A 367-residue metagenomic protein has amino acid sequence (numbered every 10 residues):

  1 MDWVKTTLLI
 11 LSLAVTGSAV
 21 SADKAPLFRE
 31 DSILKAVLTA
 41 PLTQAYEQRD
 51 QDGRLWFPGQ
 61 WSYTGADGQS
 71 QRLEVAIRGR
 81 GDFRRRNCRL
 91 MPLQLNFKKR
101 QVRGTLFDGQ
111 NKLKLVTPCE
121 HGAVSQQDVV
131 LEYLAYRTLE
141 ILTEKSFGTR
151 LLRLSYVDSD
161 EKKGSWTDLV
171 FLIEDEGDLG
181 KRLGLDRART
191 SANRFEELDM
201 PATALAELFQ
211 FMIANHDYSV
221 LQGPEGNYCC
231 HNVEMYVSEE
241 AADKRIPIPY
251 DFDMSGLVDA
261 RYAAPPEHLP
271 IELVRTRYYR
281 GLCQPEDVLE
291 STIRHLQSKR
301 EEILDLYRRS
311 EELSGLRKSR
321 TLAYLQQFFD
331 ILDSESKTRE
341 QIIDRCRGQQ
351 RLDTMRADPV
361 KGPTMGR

Functional and structural regions predicted by a protein language model:
M1-T6: Positively charged n-region of N-terminal signal peptides that target proteins for export
T7-T16: Bacterial N-terminal signal peptides
V20-R367: Phosphate/dinucleotide-binding and metal-coordinating scaffold of catalytic cores in nucleotide-dependent enzymes
